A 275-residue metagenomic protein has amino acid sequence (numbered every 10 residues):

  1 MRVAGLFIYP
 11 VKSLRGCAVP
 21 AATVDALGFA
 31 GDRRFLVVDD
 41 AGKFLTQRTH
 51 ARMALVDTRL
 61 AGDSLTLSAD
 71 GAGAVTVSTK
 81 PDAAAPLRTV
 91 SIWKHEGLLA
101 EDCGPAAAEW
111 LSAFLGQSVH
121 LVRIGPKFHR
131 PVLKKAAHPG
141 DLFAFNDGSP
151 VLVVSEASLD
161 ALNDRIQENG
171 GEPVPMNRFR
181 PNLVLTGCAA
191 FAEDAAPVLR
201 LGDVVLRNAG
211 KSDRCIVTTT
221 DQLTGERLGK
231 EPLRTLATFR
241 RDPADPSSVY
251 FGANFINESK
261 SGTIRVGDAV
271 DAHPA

Functional and structural regions predicted by a protein language model:
M1-A275: Metal-cofactor-dependent catalytic cores
